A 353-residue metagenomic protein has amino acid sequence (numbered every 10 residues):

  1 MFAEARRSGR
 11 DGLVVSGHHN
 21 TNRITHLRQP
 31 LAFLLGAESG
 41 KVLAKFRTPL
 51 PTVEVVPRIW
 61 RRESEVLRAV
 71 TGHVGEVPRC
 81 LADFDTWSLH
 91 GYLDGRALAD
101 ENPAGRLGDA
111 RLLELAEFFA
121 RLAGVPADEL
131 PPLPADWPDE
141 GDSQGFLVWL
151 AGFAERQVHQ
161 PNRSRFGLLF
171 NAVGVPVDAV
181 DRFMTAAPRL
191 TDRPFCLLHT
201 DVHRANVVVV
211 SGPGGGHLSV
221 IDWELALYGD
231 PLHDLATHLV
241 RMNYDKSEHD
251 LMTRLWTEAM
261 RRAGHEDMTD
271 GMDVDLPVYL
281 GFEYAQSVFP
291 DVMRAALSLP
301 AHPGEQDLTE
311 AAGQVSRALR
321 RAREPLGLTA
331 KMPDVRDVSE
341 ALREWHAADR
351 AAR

Functional and structural regions predicted by a protein language model:
M1-V14: Juxta-kinase regulatory segment immediately upstream of eukaryotic protein kinase catalytic domains
L13-L34, E38-V42, F183-H233: Active-site acidic catalytic loop and adjacent metal/ATP-binding pocket of ATP-dependent phosphoryl transfer enzymes
Q29-D139: ATP-binding pocket architecture of kinase catalytic cores
D100-L107, V220-A226, H233-R241: Short helix/strand-bridging catalytic loops that position acidic/His residues to coordinate divalent metals and engage
A135-A186: Active-site catalytic-loop/activation-segment of kinase and kinase-like phosphoryl-transfer enzymes
L232-E266, G281-P303: Active-site activation/catalytic loop segments of kinase-like enzymes and analogous catalytic loops in related
E266-E283, Q306-E310: All-alpha amphipathic helical-bundle segments outside canonical DNA-binding/catalytic cores that form hydrophobic
P290-R353: ATP/Mg2+ or Mg2+-diphosphate-binding catalytic cores that bind nucleotide phosphates or diphosphates via glycine-rich
